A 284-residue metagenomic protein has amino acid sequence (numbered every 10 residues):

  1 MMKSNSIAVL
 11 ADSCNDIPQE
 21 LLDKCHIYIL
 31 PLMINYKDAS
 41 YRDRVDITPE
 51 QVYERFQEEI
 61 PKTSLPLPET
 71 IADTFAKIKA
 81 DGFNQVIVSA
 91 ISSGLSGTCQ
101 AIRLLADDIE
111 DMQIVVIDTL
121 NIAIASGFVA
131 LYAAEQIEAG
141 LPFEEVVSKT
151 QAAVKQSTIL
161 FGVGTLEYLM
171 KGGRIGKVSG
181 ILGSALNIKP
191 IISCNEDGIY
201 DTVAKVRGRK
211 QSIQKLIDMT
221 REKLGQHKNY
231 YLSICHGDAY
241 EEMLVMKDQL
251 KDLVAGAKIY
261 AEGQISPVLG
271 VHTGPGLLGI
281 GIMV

Functional and structural regions predicted by a protein language model:
M2-N5, C14-Y28, M33, A39 (+5 more regions): Mixed-charge interfacial surface used for oligomerization/domain docking and macromolecular partner engagement
I7, N84-V88, Y230-L232: Generic beta-sheet signal
I7-T70: N-terminal glycine-rich anion-binding loop in soluble enzyme alpha/beta folds
A11, V88, H236: Active-site-adjacent beta-strand anchor residues
I47-V52, D81, R103-D108: A short glycine/small-residue-enriched secondary-structure motif
E58-E59, L65-V88, S92-A101, V147 (+1 more regions): Glycine-rich phosphate- or other oxyanion-binding loops that anchor nucleotides, phosphorylated ligands
